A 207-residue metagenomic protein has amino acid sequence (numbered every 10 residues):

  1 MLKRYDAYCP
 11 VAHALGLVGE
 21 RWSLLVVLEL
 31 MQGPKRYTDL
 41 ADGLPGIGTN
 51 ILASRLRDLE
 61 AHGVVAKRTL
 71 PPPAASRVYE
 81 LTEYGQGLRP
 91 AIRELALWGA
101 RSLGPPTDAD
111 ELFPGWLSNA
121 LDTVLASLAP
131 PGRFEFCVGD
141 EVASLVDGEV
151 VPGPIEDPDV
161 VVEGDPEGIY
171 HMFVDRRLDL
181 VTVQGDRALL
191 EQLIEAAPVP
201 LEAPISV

Functional and structural regions predicted by a protein language model:
M1-A7: N-terminal intrinsically disordered/low-complexity leader segments
C9-G48: N-terminal helix-turn-helix DNA-binding core of bacterial DNA-binding proteins
G19, P71-E94: Basic, amphipathic "hinge/linker" alpha-helix immediately C-terminal to the N-terminal HTH DNA-binding motif
L52-H62: Basic amphipathic alpha-helical segments that dock to polyanions
Y84-S144, L189-V207: Acidic, aliphatic-rich amphipathic alpha-helical segments
I155-V207: C-terminal interaction segments
